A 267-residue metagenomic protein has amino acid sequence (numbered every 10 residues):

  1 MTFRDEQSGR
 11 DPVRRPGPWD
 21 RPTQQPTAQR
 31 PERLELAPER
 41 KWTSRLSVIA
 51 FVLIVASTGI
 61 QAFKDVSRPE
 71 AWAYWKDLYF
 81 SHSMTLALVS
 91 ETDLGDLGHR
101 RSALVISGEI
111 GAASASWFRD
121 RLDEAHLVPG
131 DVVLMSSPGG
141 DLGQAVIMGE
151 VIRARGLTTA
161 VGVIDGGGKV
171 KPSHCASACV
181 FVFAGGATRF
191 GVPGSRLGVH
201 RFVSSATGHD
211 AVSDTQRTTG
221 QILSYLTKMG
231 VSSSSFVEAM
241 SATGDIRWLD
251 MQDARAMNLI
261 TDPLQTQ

Functional and structural regions predicted by a protein language model:
M1-P26: N-terminal targeting leaders characterized by basic, low-complexity, disordered sequences that direct proteins
T27-R40: Juxtamembrane low-complexity tails/linkers enriched in Ser/Thr-Pro and polybasic
K41-K64: Hydrophobic membrane-insertion alpha-helices, especially the h-region of bacterial N-terminal signal peptides
A73-D93: Short extracytoplasmic/periplasmic juxtamembrane "stem" segments immediately C-terminal to an N-terminal membrane anchor
E91-E150, I246-Q252, A256: Extracytoplasmic/periplasmic/luminal assembly and interaction segments in envelope/secretory/respiratory proteins
A103-I110, L134-D141, I164-S173, S204-S213 (+1 more regions): Second-shell loop/turn segments in exported
Q144, R153, L157-V203: Glycine-rich beta-to-alpha active-site loop
G198-Q267: Charged, glycine-interspersed solvent-exposed loop segments at helix/strand-loop junctions that cap or gate access
